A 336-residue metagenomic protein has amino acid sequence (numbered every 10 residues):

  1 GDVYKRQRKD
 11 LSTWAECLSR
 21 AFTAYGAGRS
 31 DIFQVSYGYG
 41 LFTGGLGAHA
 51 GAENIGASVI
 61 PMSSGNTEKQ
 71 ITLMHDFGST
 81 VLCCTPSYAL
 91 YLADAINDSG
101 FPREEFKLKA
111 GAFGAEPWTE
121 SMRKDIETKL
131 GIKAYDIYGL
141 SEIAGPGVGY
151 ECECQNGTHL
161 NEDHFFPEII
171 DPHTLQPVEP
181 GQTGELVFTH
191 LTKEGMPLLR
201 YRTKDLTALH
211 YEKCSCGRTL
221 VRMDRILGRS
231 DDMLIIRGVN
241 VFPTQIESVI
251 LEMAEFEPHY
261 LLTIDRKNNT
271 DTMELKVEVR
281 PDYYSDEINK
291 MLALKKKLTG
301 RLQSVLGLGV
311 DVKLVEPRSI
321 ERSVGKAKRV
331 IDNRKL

Functional and structural regions predicted by a protein language model:
V3-Y4: Short, small-residue-biased leader/transition segments that mark boundaries at the very start of proteins
Q7-D10, W14, E287, M291: Residue-level preference for long, well-ordered alpha-helices that form the structural scaffold of enzyme catalytic
K9-T23, I32-Y91: AMP-binding/adenylate-forming
S19-G28, A95-S99: Short internal alpha-helix immediately C-terminal to a glycine-rich phosphate-binding loop in Rossmann-like
R29-S30, L108: Phosphate-coordination loops involved in phosphoryl transfer and adenosine-cofactor binding
S30-I32, T272: Residues that mark the start of a beta-strand
I55-L336: Active-site glycine/GP-rich loop and adjacent strand/helix microenvironment that borders small-molecule binding pockets
